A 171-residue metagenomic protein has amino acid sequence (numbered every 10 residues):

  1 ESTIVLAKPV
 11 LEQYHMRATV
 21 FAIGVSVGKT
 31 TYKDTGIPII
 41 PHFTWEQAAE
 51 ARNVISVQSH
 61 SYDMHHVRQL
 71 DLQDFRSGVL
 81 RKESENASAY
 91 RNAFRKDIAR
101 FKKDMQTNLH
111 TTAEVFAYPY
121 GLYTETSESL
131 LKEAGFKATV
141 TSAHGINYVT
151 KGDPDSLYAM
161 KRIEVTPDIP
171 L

Functional and structural regions predicted by a protein language model:
S2-A7: Membrane-embedded segments
P9-Q13, E133-A134: Glycine-rich, phosphate-binding/catalytic loops in enzymes
E12-T124, M160: Metal-dependent polysaccharide deacetylase catalytic core of the NodB/CE4 family, i.e., the active-site-bearing domain
T111, E125-I169: Extended hydrophobic/aromatic segments used for targeting, binding, or gating
